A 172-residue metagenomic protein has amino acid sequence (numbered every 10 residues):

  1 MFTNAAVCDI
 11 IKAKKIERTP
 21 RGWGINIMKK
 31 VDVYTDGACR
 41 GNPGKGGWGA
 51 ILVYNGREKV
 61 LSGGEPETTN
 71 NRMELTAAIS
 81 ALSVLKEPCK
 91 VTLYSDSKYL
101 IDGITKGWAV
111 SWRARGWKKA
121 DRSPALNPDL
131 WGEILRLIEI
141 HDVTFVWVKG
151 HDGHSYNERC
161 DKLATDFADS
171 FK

Functional and structural regions predicted by a protein language model:
T3, D9-I10, G24-I25: Short, positively charged and aromatic/hydrophobic N-terminal segments
T19-R21: N-terminal, intrinsically disordered charge-dense segments
K29-D32: Extreme N-terminal starter segment of soluble prokaryotic enzymes
T35-K45, I79-R159, L163, A168: RNase H catalytic domain
D36, G46-G47, P66-N70: N-terminal first-folded block
W48-L52: Short beta-strand scaffold segments in enzyme catalytic cores
N55-M73: A short, polar/acidic, helix/strand-boundary loop motif
R72, T76-S80: Short amphipathic alpha-helical face segments that pack within enzyme cores and frequently flank/anchor catalytic
